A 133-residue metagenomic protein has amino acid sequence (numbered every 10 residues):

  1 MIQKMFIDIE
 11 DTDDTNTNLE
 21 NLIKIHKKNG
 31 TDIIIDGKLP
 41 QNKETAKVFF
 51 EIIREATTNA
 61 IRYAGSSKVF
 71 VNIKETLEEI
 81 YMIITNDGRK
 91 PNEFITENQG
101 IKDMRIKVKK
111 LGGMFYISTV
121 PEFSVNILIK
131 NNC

Functional and structural regions predicted by a protein language model:
M1-G30, K74: DHp/HisKA dimerization-phosphotransfer hairpin of two-component histidine kinases
D13, T17, L39, K43-K47 (+1 more regions): Conserved catalytic/ATP-binding subdomain
D32-R54: Conserved short strand/loop->alpha-helix "switch" segment adjacent to the catalytic nucleotide/phosphoryl-transfer site
A46-K68: Conserved ATP-binding N-box helix of the HATPase_c
E75-Y81: Short beta-strand-loop-beta element adjacent to the nucleotide/active-site pocket used for signaling
Y81-G88: Conserved DxG motif in ATP/Mg2+-binding regions
E93-S124: ATP phosphate-binding glycine-rich loop and adjacent ATP-lid/helix-beta elements within ATP-binding kinase/ATPase
F123-C133: Short C-terminal beta-strand
